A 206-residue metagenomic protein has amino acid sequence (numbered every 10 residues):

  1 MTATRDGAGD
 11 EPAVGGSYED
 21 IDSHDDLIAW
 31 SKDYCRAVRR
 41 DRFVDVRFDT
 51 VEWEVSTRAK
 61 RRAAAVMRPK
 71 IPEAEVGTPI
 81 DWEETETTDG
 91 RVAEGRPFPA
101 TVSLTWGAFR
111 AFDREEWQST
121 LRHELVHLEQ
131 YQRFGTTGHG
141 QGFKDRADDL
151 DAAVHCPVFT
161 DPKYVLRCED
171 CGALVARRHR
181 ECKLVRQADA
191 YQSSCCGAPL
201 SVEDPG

Functional and structural regions predicted by a protein language model:
T2-E115, Q132-G206: Metalloprotease/metallohydrolase-associated module, dominated by Zn2+-dependent proteases
S119-Y131: Active-site recognition of the HExxH zinc-binding catalytic motif
